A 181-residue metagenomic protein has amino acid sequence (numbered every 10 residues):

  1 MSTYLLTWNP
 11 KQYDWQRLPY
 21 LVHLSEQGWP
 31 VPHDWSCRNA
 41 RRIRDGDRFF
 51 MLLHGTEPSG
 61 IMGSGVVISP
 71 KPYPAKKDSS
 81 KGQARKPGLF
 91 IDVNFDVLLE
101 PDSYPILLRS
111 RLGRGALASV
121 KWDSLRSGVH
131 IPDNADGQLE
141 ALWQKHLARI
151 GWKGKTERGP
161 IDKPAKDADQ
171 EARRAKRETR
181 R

Functional and structural regions predicted by a protein language model:
M1-D45, Q138-R180: Compositionally biased, charged N-terminal/linker segments
T7-N9, N94-D96, N134: Structured loops at beta-to-helix junctions and adjacent beta-edge loops in soluble globular domains
N39-D45, A84-L89, S127-A135, D167: Low-complexity, flexible helical/coil segments
L53-P58: Short, charged beta-turn/beta-strand-edge "cap" motif at the junction between a beta-strand and an adjacent loop
G60, V66-I131: Aromatic- and Lys/Arg-enriched surface recognition patch
K121-L125, H130-D133, G154-P164: Internal, Lys/Arg-enriched amphipathic helical interaction segments that engage polyanionic partners
